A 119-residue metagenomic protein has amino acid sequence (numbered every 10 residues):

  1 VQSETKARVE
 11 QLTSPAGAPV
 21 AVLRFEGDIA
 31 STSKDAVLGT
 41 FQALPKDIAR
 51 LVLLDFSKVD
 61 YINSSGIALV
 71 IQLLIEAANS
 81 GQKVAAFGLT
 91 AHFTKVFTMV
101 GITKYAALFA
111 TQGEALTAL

Functional and structural regions predicted by a protein language model:
V1-R24: Short beta-strand/loop segment at the start of cytosolic alpha/beta domains
T5, Q11-L12, L73, K83 (+1 more regions): Intrinsic disorder/low-complexity segments enriched in polar/small residues
D28-A106: Amphipathic alpha-helical interaction surfaces in cytosolic regulatory modules
K34, Q112-G113: Residues at or immediately preceding the N-termini of alpha-helices
A91, G113-E114: Acidic phosphotransfer microenvironment of two-component signaling modules
A107-T111: Short acidic-hydrophobic, aromatic-tinged amphipathic segments that line or gate anion-handling sites
A115-L119: A short, charged, amphipathic alpha-helix used as a generic interaction element across diverse proteins
